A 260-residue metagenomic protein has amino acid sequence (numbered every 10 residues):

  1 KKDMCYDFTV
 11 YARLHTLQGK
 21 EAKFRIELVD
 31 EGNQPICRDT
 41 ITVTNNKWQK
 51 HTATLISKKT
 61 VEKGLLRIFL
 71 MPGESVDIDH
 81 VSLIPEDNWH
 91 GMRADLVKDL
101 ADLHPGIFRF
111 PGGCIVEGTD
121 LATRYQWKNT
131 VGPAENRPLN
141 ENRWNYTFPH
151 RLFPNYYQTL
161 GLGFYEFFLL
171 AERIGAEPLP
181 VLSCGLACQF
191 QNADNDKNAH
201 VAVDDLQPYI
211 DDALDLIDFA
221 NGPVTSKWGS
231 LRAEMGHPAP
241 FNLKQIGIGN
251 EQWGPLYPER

Functional and structural regions predicted by a protein language model:
K1-R260: Non-catalytic accessory regions flanking glycosidase/transglycosidase catalytic cores in CAZymes
